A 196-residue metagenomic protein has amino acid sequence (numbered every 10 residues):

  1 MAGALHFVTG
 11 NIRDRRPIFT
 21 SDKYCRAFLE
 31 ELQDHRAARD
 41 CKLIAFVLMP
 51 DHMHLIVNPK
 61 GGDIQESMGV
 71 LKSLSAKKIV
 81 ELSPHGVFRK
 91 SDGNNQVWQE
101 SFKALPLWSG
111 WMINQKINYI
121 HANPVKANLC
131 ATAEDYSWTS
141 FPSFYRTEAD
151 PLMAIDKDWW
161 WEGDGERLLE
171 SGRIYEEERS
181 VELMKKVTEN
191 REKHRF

Functional and structural regions predicted by a protein language model:
M1-F196: Short catalytic/metal-binding and nucleic-acid-binding patches
